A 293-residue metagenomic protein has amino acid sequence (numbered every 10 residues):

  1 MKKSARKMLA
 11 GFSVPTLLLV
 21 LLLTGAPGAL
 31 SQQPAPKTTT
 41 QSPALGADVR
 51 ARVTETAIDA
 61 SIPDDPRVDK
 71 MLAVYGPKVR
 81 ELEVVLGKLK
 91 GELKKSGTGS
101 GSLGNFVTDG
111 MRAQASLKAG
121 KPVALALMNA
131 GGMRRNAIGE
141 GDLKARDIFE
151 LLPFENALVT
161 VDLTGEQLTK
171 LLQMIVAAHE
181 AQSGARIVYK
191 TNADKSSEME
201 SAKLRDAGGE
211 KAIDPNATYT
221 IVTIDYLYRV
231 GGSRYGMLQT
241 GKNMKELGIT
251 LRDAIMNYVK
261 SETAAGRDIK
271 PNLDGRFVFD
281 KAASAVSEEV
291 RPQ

Functional and structural regions predicted by a protein language model:
M1-A10: N-terminal secretory signal peptides that target proteins for export/translocation
L9, L21-L22, L30: Leucine-biased recognition of intrinsically disordered, low-complexity hydrophobic segments
G11-V14, E150-L152: Short hydrophobic/aromatic segments of transmembrane alpha-helices and their interfaces
S13-G25: Bacterial N-terminal signal peptides
G25-P36: Signal peptide processing junction and immediate N-terminal pro/mature segment of secreted/exported proteins
P34-P63, G101, N105-Q293: Feature captures C-terminal
D64-L86: Compositionally biased P/S/T/G-rich terminal and signal peptide-adjacent segments that lie outside catalytic cores
V79-T98, L152, R234-T240: Acidic/histidine-rich, surface-exposed loop or edge segments in extracytoplasmic proteins
